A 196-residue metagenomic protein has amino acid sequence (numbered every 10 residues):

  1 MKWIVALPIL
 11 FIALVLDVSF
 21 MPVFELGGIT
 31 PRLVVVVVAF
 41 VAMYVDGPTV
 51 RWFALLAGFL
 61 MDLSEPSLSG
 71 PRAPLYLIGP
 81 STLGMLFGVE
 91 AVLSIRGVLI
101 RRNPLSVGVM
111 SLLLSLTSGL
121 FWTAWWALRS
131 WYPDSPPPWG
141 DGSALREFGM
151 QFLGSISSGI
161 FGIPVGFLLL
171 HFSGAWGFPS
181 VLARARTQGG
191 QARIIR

Functional and structural regions predicted by a protein language model:
M1-R196: Terminal, non-globular segments
